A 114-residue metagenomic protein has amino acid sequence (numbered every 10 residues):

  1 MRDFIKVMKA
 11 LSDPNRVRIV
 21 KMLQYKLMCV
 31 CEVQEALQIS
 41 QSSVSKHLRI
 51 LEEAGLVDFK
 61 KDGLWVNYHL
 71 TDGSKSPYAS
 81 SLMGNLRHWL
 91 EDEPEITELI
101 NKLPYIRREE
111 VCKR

Functional and structural regions predicted by a protein language model:
R2-S43, W65-S74: N-terminal helix-turn-helix DNA-binding core of bacterial DNA-binding proteins
P14-V17, C29, V57, I96 (+1 more regions): A general structural signal for well-ordered secondary-structure junctions
L27, E52, R107-E110: Short amphipathic alpha-helical segments enriched in hydrophobics
E35, K46, E52-E53: Alpha-helical residues within the helix-turn-helix
L37, L48, I100: Short amphipathic alpha-helical/adjacent loop interface patches that line ligand and macromolecule-binding sites
E53-D62, H69-L70: Beta-hairpin "wing" of winged helix-turn-helix
K75-R114: Amphipathic alpha-helical dimerization/coiled-coil segments that flank or bridge DNA-binding/regulatory modules
